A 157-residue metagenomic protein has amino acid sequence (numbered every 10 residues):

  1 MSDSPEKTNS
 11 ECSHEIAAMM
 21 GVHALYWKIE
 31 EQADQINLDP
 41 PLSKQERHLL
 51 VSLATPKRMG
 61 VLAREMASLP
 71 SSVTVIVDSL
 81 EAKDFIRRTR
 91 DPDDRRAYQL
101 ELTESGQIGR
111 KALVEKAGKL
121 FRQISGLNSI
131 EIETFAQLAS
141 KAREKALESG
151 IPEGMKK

Functional and structural regions predicted by a protein language model:
M1-C12, I130-K157: C-terminal regulatory/oligomerization modules of transcriptional regulators
M1-P40: N-terminal leader segment of winged-helix/HTH proteins
A17-M20, H48, E133: Active-site phosphate/pyrophosphate-handling residues
L25-I36, M66, G109-E131, A142-E153: Alpha-helical linker/hinge and terminal dimerization helices associated with HTH transcriptional regulators
E31-S72: N-terminal helix-turn-helix DNA-binding core of bacterial DNA-binding proteins
S79-Q137: Charged, amphipathic alpha-helical coiled-coil/dimerization segments
